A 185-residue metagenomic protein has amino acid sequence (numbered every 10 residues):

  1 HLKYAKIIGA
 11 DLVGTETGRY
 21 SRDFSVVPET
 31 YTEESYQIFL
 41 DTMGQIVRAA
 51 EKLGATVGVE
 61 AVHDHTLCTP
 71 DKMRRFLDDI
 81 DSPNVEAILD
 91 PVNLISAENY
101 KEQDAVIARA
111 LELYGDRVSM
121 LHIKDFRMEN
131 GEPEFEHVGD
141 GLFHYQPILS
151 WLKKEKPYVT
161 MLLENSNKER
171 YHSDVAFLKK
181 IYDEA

Functional and structural regions predicted by a protein language model:
H1-A87: Active-site acidic/histidine proton-transfer and metal-coordination neighborhood in alpha/beta enzyme cores
G44, T66-A185: Histidine-acidic metal/acid-base catalytic patches
